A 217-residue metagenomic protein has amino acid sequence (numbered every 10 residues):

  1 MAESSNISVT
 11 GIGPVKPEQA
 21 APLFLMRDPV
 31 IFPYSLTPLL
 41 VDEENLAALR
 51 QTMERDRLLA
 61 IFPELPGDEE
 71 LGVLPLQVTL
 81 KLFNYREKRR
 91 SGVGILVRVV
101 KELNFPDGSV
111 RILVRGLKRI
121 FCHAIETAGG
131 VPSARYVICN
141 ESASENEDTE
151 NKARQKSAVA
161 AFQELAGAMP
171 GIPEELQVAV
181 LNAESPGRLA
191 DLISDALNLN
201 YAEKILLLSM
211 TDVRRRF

Functional and structural regions predicted by a protein language model:
A2-F217: N-terminal low-complexity, acidic/polar interaction/targeting segments
